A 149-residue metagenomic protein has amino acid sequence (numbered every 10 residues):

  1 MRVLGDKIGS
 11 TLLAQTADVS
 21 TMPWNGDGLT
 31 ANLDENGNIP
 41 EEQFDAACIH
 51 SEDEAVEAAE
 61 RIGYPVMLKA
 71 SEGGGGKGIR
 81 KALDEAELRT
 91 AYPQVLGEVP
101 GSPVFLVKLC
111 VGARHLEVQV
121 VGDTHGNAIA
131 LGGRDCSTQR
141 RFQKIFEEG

Functional and structural regions predicted by a protein language model:
M1-G149: N-terminal beta-alpha lobe that positions the nucleotide/phosphoryl donor in ATP/NTP-coupled carboxylate activation
